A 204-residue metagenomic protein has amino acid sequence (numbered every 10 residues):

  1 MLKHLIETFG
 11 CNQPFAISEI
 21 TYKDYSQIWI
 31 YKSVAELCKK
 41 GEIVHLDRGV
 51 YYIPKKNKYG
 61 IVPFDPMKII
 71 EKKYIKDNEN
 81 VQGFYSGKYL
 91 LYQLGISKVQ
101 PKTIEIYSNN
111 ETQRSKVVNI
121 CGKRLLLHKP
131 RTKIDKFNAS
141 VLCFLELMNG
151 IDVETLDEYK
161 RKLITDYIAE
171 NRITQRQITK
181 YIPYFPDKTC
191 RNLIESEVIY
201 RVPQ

Functional and structural regions predicted by a protein language model:
M1-I75: Short beta-edge/loop segments at beta->alpha junctions of small alpha/beta modules that act as binding/recognition
I30, S86-G87, S140: Amphipathic alpha-helical interface surfaces
L46-V50, N78-R114: Short gly/ser-rich loop at a beta-strand->alpha-helix junction or flexible surface loop bordering the NTP-binding
G60, K76-N80, I134: Short, surface-exposed loop/turn motifs that are enriched in glycine and acidic residues and include a nearby proline
R114-I120: Short acidic-hydrophobic surface loop/beta-edge motif
C121-K129: A short, charged helix-loop
K129-Q204: Hydrophobic alpha-helical interaction segments
